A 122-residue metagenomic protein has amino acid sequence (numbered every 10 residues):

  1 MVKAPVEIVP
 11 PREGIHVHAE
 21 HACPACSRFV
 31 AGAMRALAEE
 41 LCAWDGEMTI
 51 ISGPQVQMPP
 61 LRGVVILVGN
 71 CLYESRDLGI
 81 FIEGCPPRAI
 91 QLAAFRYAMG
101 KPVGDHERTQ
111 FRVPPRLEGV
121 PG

Functional and structural regions predicted by a protein language model:
M1-G122: Iron-sulfur (Fe-S) cluster-binding modules
